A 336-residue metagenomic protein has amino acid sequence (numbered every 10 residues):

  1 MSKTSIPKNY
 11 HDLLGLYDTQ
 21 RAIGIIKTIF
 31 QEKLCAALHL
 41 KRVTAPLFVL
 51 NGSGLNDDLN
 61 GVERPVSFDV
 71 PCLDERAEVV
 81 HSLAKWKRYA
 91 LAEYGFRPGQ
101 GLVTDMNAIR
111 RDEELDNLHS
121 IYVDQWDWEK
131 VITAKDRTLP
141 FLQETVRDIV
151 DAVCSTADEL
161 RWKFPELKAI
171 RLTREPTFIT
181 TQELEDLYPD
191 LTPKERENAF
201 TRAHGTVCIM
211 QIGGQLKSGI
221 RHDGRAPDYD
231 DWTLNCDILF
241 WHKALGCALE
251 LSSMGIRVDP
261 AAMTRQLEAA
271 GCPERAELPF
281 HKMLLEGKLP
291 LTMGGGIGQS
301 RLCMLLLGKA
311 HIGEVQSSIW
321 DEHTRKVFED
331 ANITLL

Functional and structural regions predicted by a protein language model:
S2-H119, D127-V131: Class II aminoacyl-tRNA synthetase-like tRNA-binding/catalytic domains
D18-R21, I25, I29, R137-E144 (+4 more regions): Generic recognition of stable, solvent-exposed alpha-helical segments in well-folded globular domains
L34-R42, I149-L160, A310: A generic secondary-structure signal for well-formed alpha-helical elements
L47-N51, P165-L172, D321-R325: A glycine-rich phosphate-binding loop feature that marks nucleotide/adenosyl-phosphate handling sites
F68-V70, A92-P98, L118-S120, A169 (+4 more regions): A general structural signal for short secondary-structure junctions and capping/turn motifs
Q100-L102, V123-D127, H204-T206, G246-A248: Extracellular structured ligand-interaction cores
T104-E195: Extended, charged alpha-beta segments that form solvent-exposed binding/catalytic grooves in nucleic-acid-handling
I109, I179-L336: A translation/RNA-centric and nucleic-acid-associated enzymatic feature enriched in Class II aminoacyl-tRNA synthetases
